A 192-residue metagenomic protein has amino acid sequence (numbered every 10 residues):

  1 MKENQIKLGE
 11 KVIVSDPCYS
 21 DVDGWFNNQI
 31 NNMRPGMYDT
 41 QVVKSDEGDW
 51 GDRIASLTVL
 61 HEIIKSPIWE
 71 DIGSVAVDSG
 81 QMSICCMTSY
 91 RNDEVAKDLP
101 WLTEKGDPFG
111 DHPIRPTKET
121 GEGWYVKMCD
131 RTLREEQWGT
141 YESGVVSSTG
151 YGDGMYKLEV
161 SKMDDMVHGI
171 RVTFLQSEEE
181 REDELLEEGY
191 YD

Functional and structural regions predicted by a protein language model:
M1-D192: Intrinsically disordered, low-complexity acidic regions enriched in Pro/Ser/Thr
